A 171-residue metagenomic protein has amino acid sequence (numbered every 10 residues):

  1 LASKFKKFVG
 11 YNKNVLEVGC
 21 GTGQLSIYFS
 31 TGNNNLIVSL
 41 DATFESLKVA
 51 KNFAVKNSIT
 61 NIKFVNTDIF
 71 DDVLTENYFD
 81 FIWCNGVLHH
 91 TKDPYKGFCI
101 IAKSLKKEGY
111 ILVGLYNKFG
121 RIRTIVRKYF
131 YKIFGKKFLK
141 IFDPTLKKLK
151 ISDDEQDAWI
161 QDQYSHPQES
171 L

Functional and structural regions predicted by a protein language model:
L1-N12: Conserved alpha-helix/loop element of class I SAM-dependent methyltransferases that forms part of the SAM/SAH-binding
N12-G21: Conserved class I S-adenosyl-L-methionine
T22-N33: Conserved SAM-binding loop of SAM-dependent methyltransferases across substrates and taxa, primarily the Class I
T43: Conserved SAM/SAH-binding beta-strand->alpha-helix loop
S58-F70: Conserved SAM-binding strand-loop segment of SAM-dependent methyltransferases
V73-F81: A short acidic, Gly/Pro-enriched loop at the edge of an enzyme's catalytic core that lines a small-molecule cofactor
Y95-K107: A short glycine-rich, Lys/Arg-flanked "PGG" loop and its adjoining helix->strand segment in the class I
Y110-F142: Conserved class I S-adenosyl-L-methionine
